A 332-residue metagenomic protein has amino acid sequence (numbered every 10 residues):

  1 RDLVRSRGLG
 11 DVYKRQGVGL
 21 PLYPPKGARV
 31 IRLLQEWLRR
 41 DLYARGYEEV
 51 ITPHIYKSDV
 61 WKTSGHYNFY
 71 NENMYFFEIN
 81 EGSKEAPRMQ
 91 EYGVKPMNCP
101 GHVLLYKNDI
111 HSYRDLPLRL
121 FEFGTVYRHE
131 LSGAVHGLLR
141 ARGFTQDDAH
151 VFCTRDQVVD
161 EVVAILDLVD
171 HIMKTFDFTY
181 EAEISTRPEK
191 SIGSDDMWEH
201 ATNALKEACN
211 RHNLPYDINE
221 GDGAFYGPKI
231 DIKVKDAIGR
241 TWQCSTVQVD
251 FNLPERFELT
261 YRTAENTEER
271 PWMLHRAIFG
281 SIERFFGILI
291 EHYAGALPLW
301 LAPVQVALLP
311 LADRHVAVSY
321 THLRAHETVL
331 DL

Functional and structural regions predicted by a protein language model:
R1, R5-R7, P96-V151, R155-I172 (+3 more regions): Conserved alpha/beta core surface patches that mediate binding of polyanionic ligands
D2-L9, Y13, H322-A325, V329-L332: Single conserved hydrophobic/aromatic residue that forms the stacking wall/gate of nucleotide- or nucleobase-binding
R5, E48-P53, F176-E181, Y216-N219 (+2 more regions): Flexible, glycine/charged-enriched surface loops at secondary-structure junctions
D11-L138, G221-G223, K229-T246, P254: Class II aminoacyl-tRNA synthetase-like tRNA-binding/catalytic domains
D11-P25, R140-D196, E220, W300-Q305 (+1 more regions): Conserved alpha/beta enzyme-core scaffolds, especially Rossmann-like or related mixed alpha/beta domains that build
Q16, G143, F176-F178, A224-Y226 (+4 more regions): Short flexible coil/turn linkers enriched for glycine and charged/polar residues that connect secondary-structure
I79, S83, K174-V247: Metal-assisted phosphate- and nucleotidyl-transfer catalytic regions
A296-R324, L330: Generic long, charged, amphipathic alpha-helical segments
